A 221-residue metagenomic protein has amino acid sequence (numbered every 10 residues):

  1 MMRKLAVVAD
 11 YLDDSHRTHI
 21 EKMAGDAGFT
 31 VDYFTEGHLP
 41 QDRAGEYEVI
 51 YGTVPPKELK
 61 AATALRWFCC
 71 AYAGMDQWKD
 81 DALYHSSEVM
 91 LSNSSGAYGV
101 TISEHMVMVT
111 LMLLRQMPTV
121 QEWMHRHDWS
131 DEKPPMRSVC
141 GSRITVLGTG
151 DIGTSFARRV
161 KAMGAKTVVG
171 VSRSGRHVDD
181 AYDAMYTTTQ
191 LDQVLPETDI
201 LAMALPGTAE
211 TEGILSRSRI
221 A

Functional and structural regions predicted by a protein language model:
M1-V49: N-terminal glycine-/charge-rich "phosphate-binding" loop or analogous flexible N-terminal tail
M2, E88, C140-R143, A165: Phosphate-coordination loops involved in phosphoryl transfer and adenosine-cofactor binding
R43-A44, L59-A62, V139, Q193-T198 (+1 more regions): A short, aliphatic-rich alpha-helical micro-motif
E46-Q121, M136: Phosphate/diphosphate ligand-binding glycine-rich loop within oxidoreductases
M90, Q121-S155: Glycine-rich NAD(P)-binding loop of Rossmann-like domains
V160: Aromatic pocket-lining residues of Rossmann-like dinucleotide-binding sites
M163-A181: NAD(P)-binding Rossmann-fold cofactor-contacting core
G175-A221: Rossmann-like adenosine-cofactor binding region
